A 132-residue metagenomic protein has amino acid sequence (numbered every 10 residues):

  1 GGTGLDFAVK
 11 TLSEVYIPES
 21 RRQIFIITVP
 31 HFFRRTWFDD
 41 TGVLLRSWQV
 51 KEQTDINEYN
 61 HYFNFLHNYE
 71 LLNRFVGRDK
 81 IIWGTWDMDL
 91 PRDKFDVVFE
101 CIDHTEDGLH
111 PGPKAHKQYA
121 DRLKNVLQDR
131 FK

Functional and structural regions predicted by a protein language model:
G1-F7: A short beta-strand-loop structural module common to alpha/beta enzyme folds
T11-K132: Alpha-helical cap/lid subdomain in secreted, periplasmic, or secretory-pathway luminal O-acyl-processing enzymes
